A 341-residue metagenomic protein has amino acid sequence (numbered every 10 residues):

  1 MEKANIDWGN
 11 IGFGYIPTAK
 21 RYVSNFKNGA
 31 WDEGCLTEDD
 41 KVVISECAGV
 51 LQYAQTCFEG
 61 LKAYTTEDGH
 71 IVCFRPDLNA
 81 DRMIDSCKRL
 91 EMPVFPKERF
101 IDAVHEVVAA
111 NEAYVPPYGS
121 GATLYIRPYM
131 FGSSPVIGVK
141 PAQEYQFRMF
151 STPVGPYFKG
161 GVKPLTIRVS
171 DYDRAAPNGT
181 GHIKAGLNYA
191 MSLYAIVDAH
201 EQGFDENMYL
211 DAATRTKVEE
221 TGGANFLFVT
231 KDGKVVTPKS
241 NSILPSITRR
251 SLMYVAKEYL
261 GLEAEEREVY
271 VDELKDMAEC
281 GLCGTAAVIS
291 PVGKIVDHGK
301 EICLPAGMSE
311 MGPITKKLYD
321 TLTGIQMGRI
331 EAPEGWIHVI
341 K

Functional and structural regions predicted by a protein language model:
M1-A103, V107, V136-K341: Helix-start/capping segments and mature chain N-termini
R99, V107-G121: Charged, gly/pro-rich active-site loop segments
A110, G132-S133: Intrinsically disordered, low-complexity linker/loop segments enriched in Gly/Pro and charged/polar residues
G119-F131: Extended, Lys/Arg-enriched charged tracts that mediate electrostatic binding to polyanionic substrates
